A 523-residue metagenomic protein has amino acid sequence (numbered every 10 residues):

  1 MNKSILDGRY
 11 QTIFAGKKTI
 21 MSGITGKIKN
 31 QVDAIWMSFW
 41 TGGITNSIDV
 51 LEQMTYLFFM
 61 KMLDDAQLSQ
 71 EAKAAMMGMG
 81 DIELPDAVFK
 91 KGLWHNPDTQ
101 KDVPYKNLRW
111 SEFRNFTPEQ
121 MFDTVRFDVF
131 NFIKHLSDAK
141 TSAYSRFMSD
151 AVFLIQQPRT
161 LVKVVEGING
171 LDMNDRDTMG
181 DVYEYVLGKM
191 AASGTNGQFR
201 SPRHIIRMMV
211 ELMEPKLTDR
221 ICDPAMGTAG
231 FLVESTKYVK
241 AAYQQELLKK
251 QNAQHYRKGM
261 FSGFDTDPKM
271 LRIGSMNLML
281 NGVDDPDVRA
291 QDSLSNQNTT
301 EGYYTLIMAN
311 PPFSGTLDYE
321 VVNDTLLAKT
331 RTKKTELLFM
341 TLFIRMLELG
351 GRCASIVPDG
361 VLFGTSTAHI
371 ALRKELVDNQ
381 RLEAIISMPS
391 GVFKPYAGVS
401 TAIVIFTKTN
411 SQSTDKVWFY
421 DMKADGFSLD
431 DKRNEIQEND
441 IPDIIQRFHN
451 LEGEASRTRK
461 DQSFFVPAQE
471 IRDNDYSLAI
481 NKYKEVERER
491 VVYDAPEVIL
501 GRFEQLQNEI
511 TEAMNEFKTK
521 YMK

Functional and structural regions predicted by a protein language model:
M1-L217, P286-N298, S387-G391, T414-S428 (+1 more regions): Non-catalytic, mostly N-terminal accessory regions of nucleic-acid modification and defense proteins
G23, T45, D318-T335, G360-A368 (+4 more regions): Short, contiguous acidic/charged loop-to-helix segments that flank catalytic cores in large enzymes
V50, T266-I273, V288, K333-F406: Conserved Class I SAM-dependent methyltransferase catalytic core
T195-A309, S314-D318, D324-T325, K333 (+4 more regions): Conserved S-adenosyl-L-methionine
E214, T299-T300, M346-E348, A397 (+1 more regions): Conserved catalytic network of the ASCE P-loop NTPase/AAA+ motor domain
M279, P312, E348-R352, L362 (+10 more regions): Hydrophobic alpha-helix feature that most strongly marks membrane-spanning transmembrane helices and their immediate
R381-L382, K394-I444: C-terminal, active-site-flanking charged/polar segments
